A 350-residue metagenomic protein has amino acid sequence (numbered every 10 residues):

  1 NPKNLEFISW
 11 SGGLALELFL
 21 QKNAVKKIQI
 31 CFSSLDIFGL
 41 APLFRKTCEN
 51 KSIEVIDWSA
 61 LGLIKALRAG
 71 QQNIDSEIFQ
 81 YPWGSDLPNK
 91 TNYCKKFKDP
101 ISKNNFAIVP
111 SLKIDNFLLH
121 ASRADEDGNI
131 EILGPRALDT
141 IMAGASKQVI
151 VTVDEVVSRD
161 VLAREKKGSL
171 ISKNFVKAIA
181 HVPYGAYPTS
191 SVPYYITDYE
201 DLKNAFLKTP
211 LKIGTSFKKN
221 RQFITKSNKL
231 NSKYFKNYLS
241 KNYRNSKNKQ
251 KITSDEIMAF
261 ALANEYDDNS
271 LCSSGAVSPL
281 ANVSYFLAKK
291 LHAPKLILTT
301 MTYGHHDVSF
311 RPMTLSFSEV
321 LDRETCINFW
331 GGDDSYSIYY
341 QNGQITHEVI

Functional and structural regions predicted by a protein language model:
N1-I350: Conserved alpha/beta enzyme-core scaffold
